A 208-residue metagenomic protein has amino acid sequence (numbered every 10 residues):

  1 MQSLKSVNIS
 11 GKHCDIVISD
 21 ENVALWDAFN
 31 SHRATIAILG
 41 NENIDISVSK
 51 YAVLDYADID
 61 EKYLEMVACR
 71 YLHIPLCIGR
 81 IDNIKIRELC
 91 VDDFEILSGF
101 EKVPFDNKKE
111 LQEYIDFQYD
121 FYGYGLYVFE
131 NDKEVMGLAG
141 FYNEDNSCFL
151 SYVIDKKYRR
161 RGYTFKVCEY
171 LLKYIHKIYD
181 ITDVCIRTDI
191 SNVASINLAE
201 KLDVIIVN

Functional and structural regions predicted by a protein language model:
M1-I84: Asp-based, Mg2+/Mn2+-dependent phosphohydrolase catalytic module
S3, Y56-K157, K173-Y174, I178-D183 (+3 more regions): GNAT-family acyltransferases
N22-V23, E169, V193: Residue-level marker for well-ordered alpha-helical positions
W26-D27, E95, I196-N197: Alpha-helical elements of the RecA-like P-loop NTPase motor core of helicases
A28-F29, I175, A199: Generic structural signal for hydrophobic
Y158, G162-L171: Conserved acetyl-CoA pyrophosphate-binding loop and the N-cap/start of the following alpha-helix in GNAT-like
F165, I190-V207: Conserved active-site alpha-helix within GNAT-family acetyltransferase domains
